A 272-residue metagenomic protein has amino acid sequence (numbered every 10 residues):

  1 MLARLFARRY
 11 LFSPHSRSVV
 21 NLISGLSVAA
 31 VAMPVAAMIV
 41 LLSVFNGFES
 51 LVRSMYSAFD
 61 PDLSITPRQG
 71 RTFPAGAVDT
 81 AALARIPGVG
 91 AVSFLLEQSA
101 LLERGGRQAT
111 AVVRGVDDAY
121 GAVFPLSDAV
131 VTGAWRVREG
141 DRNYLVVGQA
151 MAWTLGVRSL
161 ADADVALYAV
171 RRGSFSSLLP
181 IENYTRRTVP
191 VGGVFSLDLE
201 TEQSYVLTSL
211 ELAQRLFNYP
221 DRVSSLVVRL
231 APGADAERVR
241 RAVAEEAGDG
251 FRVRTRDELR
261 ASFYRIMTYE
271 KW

Functional and structural regions predicted by a protein language model:
M1-V35: N-terminal Sec/SRP start-transfer signal
L5, R9-F12, S50-S57, P61 (+1 more regions): Short amphipathic alpha-helical coupling elements at transmembrane boundaries
P14-G25, A236-W272: Peri-transmembrane interface segments
V31, A36-V112, D118-D141: Hydrophobic, regular-secondary-structure patches
G90, S99-P190, R215-F217: Short acidic/glycine-enriched loop/turn elements at secondary-structure junctions
A161-G250: Basic-flanked hydrophobic alpha-helices used for secretion and membrane insertion
